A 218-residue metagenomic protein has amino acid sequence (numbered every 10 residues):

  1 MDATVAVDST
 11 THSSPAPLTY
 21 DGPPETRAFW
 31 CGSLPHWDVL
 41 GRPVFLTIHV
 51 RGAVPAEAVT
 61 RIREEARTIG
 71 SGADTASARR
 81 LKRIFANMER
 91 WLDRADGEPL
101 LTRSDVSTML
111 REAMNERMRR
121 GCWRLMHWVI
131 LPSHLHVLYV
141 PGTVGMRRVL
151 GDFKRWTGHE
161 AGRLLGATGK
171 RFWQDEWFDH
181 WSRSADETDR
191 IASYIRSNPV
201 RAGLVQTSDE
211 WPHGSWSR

Functional and structural regions predicted by a protein language model:
M1-R218: Short catalytic/metal-binding and nucleic-acid-binding patches
